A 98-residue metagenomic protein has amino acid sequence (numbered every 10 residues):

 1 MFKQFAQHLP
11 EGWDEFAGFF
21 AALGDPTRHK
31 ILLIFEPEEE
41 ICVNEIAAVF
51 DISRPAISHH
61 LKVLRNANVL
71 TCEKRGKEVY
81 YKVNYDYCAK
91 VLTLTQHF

Functional and structural regions predicted by a protein language model:
M1-L23, A67, V83, A89-T95: N-terminal leader segment of winged-helix/HTH proteins
D14-S53, R75, V79-Y87: N-terminal helix-turn-helix DNA-binding core of bacterial DNA-binding proteins
L32, N66-A67: Extended rod-forming repeat segments used as scaffolds/tethers
L33, H59-H60: Base-recognition residues in the alpha-helical recognition helix of bacterial helix-turn-helix
A48, H59, R65-N66: Alpha-helical residues within the helix-turn-helix
F98: An amphipathic, aromatic/His-enriched active-site/gating alpha helix that lines ligand/cofactor pockets
